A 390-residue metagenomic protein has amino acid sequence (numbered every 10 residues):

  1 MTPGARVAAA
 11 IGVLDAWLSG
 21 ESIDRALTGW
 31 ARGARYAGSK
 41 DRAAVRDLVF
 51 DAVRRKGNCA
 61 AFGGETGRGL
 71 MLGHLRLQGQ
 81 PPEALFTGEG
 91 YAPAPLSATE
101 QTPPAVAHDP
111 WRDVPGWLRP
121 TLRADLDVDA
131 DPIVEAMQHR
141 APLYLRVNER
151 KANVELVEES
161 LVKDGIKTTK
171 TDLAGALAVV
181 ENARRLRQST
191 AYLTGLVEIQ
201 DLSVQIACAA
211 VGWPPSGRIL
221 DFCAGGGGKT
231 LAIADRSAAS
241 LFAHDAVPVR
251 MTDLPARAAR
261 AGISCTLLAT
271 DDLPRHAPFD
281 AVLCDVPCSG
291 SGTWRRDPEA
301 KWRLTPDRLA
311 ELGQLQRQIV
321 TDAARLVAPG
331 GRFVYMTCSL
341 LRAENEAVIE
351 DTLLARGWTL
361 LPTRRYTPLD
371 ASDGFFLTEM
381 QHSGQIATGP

Functional and structural regions predicted by a protein language model:
M1-P390: S-adenosylmethionine
